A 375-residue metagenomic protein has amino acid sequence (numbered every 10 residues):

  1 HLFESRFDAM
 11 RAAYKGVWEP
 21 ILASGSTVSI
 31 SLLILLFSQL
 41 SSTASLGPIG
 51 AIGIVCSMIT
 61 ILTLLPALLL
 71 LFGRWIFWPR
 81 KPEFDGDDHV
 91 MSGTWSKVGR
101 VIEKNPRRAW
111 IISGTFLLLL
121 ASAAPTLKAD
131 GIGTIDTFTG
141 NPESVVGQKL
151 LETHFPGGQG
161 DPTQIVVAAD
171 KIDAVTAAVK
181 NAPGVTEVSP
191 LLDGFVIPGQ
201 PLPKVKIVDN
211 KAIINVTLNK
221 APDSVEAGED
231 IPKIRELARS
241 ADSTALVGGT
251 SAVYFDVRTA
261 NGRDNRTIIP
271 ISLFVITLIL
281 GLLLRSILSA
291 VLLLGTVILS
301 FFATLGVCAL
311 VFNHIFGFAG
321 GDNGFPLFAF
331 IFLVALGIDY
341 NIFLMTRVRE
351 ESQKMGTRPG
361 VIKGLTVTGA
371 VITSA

Functional and structural regions predicted by a protein language model:
H1-A129, S240-A375: Membrane-embedded transmembrane helical bundles of large multi-pass transporters/channels
A129-G320, I342: Structured non-transmembrane domains adjacent to transmembrane bundles in polytopic membrane proteins
